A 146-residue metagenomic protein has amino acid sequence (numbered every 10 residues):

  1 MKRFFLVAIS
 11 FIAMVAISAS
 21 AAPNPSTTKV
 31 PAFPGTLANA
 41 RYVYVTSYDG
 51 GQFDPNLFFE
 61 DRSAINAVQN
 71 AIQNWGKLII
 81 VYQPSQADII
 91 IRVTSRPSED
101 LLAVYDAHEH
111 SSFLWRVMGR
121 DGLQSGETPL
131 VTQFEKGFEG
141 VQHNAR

Functional and structural regions predicted by a protein language model:
M1-F4: Positively charged n-region of N-terminal signal peptides that target proteins for export
L6-V7, E139: Short amphipathic alpha-helical "recognition" segments used for binding
V7-A16: Bacterial N-terminal signal peptides
A8, Q52, A87-D88, S111: A broad, structure-centric signal for solvent-exposed, well-ordered loop/edge residues that line or flank functional
S20-N74, S85, L114-G119, E139-R146: A structural "domain/chain start" motif
V45-S47, Q73, I79-A103: A short, hydrophobic beta-strand-centered structural micro-motif
I89-R146: Amphipathic beta-strand/beta-sheet edge segments enriched in Tyr/Trp
